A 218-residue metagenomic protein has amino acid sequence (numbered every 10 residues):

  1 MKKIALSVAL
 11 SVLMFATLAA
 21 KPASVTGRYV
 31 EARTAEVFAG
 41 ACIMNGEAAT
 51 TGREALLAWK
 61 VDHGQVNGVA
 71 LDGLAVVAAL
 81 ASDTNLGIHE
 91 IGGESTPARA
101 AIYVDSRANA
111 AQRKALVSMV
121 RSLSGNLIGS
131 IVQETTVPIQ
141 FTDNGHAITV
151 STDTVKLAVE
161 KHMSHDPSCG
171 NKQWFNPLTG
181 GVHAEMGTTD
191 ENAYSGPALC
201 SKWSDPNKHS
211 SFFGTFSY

Functional and structural regions predicted by a protein language model:
M1-I4: Positively charged n-region of N-terminal signal peptides that target proteins for export
S7-A16: Bacterial N-terminal signal peptides
M14, A48-A49, E54-A55, V76-L80 (+2 more regions): Short, low-complexity, polar/charged sequence segments that are solvent-exposed and flexible
F15, C42, G64-V66, N109 (+1 more regions): Generic "edge-of-domain/loop-turn" microfeature
F15-A23: Sec/Tat signal peptide C-region and signal peptidase I cleavage site
P22-A101: N-terminal Sec/ER secretory leader and immediately downstream segment of secreted/extracellular precursors
S82-I88, H209-Y218: Amphipathic, soluble alpha/beta structural segments
R99, Y103-F216: Mature, soluble, non-transmembrane domains
